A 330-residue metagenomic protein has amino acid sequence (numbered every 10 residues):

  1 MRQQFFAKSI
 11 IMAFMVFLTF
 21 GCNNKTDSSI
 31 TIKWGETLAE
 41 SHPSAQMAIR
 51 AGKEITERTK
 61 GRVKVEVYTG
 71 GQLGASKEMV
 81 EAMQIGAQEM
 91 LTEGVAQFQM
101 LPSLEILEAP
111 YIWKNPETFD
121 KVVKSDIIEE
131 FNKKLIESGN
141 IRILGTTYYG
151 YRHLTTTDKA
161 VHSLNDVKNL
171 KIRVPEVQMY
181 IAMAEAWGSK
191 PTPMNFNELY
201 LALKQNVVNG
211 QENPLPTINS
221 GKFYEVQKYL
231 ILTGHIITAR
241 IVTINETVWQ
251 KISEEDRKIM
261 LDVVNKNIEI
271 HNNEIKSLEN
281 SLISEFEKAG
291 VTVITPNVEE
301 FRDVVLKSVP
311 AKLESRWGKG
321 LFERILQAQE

Functional and structural regions predicted by a protein language model:
M1-T31, E330: Short, low-complexity disordered leader/linker segments with a strong preference for bacterial N-terminal type II
C22-T118, I127, I136-E330: N-terminal secretory/targeting leader peptides
